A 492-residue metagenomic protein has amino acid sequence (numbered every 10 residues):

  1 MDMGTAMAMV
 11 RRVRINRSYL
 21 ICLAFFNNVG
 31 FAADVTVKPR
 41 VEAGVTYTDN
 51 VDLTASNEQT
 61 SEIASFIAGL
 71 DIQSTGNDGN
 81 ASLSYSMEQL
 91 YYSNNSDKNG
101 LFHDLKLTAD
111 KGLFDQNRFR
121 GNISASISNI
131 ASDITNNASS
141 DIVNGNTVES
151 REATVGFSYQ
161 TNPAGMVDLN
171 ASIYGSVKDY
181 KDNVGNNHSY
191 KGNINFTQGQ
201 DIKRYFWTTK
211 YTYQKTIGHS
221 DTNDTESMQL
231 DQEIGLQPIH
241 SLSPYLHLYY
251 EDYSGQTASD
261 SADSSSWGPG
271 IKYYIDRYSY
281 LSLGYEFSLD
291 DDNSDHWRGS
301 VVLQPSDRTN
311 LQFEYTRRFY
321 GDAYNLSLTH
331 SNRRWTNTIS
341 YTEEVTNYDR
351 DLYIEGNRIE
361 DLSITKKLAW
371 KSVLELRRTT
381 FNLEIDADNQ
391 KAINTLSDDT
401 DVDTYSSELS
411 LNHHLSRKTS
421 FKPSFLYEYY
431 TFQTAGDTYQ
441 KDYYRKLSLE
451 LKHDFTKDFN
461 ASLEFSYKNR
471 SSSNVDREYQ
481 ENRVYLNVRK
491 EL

Functional and structural regions predicted by a protein language model:
M1-T36, E491-L492: Cleavable N-terminal export/targeting peptides
A32-L492: Gram-negative and organellar
